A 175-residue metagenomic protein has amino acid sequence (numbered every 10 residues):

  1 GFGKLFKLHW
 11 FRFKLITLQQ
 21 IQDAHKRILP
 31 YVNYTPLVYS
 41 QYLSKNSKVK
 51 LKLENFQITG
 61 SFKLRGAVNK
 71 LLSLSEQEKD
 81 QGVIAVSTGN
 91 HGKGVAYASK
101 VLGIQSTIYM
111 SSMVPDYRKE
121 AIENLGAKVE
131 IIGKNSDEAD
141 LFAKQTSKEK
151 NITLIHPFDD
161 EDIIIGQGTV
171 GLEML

Functional and structural regions predicted by a protein language model:
G1-G3: Residue-identity detector for glycine
F13-L175: PLP-dependent amino-acid enzyme catalytic core
